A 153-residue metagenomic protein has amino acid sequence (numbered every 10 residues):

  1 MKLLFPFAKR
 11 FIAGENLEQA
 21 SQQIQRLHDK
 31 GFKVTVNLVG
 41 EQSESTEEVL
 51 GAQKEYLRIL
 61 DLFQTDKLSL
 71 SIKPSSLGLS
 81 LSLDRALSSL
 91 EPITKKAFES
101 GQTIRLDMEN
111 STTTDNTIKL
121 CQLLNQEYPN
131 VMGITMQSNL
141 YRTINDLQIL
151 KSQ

Functional and structural regions predicted by a protein language model:
M1-Q153: Positively charged, amphipathic and often flexible ligand-engagement surfaces
